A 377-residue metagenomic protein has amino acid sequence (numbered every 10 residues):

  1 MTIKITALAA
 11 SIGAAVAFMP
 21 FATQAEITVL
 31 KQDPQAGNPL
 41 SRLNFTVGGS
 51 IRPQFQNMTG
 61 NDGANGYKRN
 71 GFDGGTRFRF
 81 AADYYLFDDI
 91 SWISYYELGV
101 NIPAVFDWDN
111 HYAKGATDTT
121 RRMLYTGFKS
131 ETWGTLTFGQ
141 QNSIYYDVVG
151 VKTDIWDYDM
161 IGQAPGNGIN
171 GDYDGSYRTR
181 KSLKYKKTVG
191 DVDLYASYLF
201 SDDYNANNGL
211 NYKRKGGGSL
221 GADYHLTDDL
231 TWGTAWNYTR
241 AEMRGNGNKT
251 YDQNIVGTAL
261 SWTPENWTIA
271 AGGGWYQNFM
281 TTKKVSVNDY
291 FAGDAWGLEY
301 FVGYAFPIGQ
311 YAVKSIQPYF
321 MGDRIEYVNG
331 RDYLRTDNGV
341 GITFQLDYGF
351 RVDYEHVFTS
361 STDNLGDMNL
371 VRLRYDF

Functional and structural regions predicted by a protein language model:
M1-L40: Cleavable N-terminal export/targeting peptides
E26-V47, Y85-W92, T132-W133, D191 (+5 more regions): Short loop/turn motifs that connect adjacent beta-strands in outer-membrane beta-barrel proteins
A36-N57, Y67-S201, R214, D223-L226: Outer membrane beta-barrel
G49-N57, Y96-L98, Q140, A196-F200 (+7 more regions): Transmembrane beta-barrel strands of outer-membrane/channel proteins
R79-A81, Y125-F128, K184-K186, G221-D223 (+4 more regions): Outer-membrane beta-barrel architecture
Q140, Y173-R180, D202, N208-R214 (+4 more regions): Solvent-exposed loop/turn segments connecting transmembrane beta-strands in outer-membrane beta-barrel proteins
V189, F350, L365-F377: Outer-membrane beta-barrel "beta-signal"
V189-G190, K213-K215, S219-R331: Detector for outer-membrane/organellar transmembrane beta-barrel domains, recognizing the amphipathic beta-strand
